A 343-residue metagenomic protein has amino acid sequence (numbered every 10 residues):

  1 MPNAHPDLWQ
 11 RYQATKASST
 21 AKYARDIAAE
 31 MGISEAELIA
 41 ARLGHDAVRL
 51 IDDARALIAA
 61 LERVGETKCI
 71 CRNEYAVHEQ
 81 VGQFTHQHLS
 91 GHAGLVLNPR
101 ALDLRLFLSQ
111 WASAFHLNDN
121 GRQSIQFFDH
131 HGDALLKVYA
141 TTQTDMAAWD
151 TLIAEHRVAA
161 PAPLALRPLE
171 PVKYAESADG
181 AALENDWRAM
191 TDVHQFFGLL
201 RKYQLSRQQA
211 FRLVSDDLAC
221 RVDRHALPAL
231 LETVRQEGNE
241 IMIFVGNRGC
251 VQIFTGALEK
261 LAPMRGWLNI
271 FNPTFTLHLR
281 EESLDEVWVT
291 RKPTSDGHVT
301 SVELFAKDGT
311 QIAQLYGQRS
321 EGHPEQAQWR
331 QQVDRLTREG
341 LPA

Functional and structural regions predicted by a protein language model:
M1-A36, G238-V251, G256-L258, P263-A343: C-terminal functional regions that serve as terminal interaction/effector modules
M1-N118, L341-A343: An N-terminus-focused feature that recognizes amino-terminal "leader" regions
M1-P2, P6, K16-S18, V96 (+2 more regions): Hydrophobic, ordered structural segments
A17-R42, Y174-R221: N-terminal, charged amphipathic alpha-helical interaction modules
G44-N73, G121, A219-V251, P293-H298: DNA polymerase processivity clamps
A60-E62, L102-F107, H116-Q123, R235-Q236 (+3 more regions): Short, low-complexity cationic-aromatic patches
A76-H78, G132-K137, V251, G309-A313: Short loop/beta submotifs within extracellular cysteine-rich repeat domains
Q195-G266, I270-F271: Long, positively charged binding patches that form subdomain-scale interaction surfaces for polyanionic ligands
